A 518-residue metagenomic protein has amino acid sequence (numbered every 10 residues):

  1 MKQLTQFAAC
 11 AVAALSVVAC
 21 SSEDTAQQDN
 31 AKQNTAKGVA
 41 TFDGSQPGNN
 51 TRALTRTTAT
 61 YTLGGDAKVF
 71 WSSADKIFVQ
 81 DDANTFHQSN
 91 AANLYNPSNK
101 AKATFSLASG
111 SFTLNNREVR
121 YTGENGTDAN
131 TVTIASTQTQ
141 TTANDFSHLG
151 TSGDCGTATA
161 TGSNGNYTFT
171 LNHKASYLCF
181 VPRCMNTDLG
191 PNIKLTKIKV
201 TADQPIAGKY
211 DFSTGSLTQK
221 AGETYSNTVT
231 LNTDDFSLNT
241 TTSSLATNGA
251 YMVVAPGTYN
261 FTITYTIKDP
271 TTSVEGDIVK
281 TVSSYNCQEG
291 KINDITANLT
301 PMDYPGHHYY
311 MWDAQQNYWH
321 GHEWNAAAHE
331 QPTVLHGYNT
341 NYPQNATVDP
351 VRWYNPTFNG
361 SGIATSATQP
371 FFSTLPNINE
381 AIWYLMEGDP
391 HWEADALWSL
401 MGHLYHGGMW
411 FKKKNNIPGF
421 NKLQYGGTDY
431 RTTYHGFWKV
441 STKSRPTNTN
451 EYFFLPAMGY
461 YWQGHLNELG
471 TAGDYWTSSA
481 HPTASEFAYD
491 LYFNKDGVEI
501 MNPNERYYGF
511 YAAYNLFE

Functional and structural regions predicted by a protein language model:
K2-L385, W392: Sec-type signal peptide cleavage vicinity
D395-E518: C-terminal, surface-exposed recognition/capping segments
